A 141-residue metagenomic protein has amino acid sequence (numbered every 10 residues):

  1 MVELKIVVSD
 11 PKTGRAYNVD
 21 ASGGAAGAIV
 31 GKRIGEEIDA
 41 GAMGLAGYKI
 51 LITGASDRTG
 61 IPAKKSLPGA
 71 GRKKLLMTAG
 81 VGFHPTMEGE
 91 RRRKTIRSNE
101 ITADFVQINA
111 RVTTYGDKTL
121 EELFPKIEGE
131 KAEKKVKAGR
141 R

Functional and structural regions predicted by a protein language model:
M1-A26, K65-R141: Low-complexity, rRNA-contacting terminal tracts
V2-S56: Ribosome large-subunit tunnel/peptidyl-transferase-proximal elements
I34, I38, D57, A63 (+2 more regions): Short, flexible micro-motifs
Y48-R72: Short, compositionally biased
